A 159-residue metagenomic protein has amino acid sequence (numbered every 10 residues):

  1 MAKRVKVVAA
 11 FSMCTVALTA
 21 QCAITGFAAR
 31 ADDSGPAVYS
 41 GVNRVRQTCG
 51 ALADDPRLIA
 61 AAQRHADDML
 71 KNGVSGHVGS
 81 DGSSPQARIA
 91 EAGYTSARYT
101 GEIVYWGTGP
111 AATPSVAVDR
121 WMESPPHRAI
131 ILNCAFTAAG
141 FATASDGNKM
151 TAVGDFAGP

Functional and structural regions predicted by a protein language model:
M1-A28: Secretory targeting and sorting signals
M1-K3, N43, P85, P125: Short alpha-helical segments used as structural interaction elements across diverse proteins
Q21-A23, R64-H65, T95-A97, G107: A short alpha-helix capping/helix-coil boundary motif
T25, M69, I131: Alpha-helical and His/Cys-centered functional microenvironments
D32-A92, A139-G140: Short, well-ordered surface patches within globular domains
P85-G158: A well-ordered secondary-structure block
